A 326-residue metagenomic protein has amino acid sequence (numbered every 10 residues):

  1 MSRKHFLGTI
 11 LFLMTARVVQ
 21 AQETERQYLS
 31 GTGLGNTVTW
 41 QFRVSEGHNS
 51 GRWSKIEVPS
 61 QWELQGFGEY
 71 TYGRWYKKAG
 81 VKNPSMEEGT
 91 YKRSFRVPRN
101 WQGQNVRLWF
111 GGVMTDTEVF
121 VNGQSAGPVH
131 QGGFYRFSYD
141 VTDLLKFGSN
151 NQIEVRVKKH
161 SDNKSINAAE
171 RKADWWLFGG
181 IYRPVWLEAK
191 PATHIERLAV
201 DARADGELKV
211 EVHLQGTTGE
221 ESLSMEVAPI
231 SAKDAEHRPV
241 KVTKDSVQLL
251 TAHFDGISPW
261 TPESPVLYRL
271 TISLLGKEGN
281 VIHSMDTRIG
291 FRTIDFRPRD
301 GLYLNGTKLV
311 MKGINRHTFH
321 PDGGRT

Functional and structural regions predicted by a protein language model:
R3-F6: N-terminal export leaders
R17, A21-R74, R156, H160-S165: Accessory carbohydrate-binding/adhesion or oligomerization-edge regions at the termini of glycan-active proteins
R43-G47, Q61, M86-H194, T217: Accessory beta-strand-rich segments of carbohydrate-active enzymes
Q65-W109, M114-N122, G127-H130, E188-A199 (+2 more regions): Active-site-adjacent substrate/metal-binding segments within catalytic domains of carbohydrate-active enzymes
V121, E207-V242, Q248-L250, L270-I272: Beta-strand-rich binding/interaction modules
Y139-L145, L250-P265: Signal that preferentially marks extracellular ectodomain short beta-strand elements of beta-sandwich modules
E154-R156, R269-S273: Extracellular recognition modules
A189-G219: Surface beta-strand/loop "capping" patches
